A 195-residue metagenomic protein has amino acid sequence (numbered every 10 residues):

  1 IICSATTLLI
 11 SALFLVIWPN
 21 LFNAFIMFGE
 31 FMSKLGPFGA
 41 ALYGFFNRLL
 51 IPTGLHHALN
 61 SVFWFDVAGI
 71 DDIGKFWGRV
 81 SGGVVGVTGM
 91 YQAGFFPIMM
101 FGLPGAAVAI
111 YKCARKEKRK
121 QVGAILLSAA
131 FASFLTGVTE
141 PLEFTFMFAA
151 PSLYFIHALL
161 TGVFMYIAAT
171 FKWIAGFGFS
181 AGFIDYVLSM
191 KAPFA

Functional and structural regions predicted by a protein language model:
I1, M32, G36, A40 (+4 more regions): Membrane-helix interfacial "entry" motifs
I1-H56, N60-V62, G176, S180 (+2 more regions): Signature of multi-pass transmembrane helix bundles
I2-A5, A41, I98, V122-L127 (+1 more regions): Hydrophobic alpha-helical transmembrane segments
S4, L8-V16, A40, G44 (+7 more regions): Transmembrane alpha-helical segments of multi-pass membrane transport proteins and ion-pumping complexes
S61, M90-E117: Transmembrane alpha-helical segments in integral membrane proteins
V62, Q92, Q121-A130: The feature identifies polytopic integral membrane transport proteins across all domains of life
F63, A68-D72, F76-M100: Individual transmembrane alpha-helix segments
D71-V84, G105-A107, K112, S128-A129 (+1 more regions): Transmembrane alpha-helical segments and their short flanking loops that form helix-hairpins/helix-helix interfaces
